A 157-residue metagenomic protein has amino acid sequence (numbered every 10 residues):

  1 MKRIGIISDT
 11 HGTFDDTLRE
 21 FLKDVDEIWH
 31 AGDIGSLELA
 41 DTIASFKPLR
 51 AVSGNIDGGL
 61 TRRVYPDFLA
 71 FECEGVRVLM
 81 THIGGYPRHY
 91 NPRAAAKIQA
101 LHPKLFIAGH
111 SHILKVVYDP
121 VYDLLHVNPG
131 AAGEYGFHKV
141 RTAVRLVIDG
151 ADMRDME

Functional and structural regions predicted by a protein language model:
M1-L49, D57-G75, K139-T142: N-terminal active-site segment of His-dependent metallophosphoesterases
K2, C73-E74, L101-H102, V127-E157: Binuclear metal-dependent phosphoesterase catalytic core
I6-S8, E27-D33, R50-N55, L79-H82 (+2 more regions): Active-site neighborhood of phospho(di)ester-bond hydrolases with catalytic His/Asp-centered motifs
G12-D16, I34-L39, I56-T61, G85-Y90 (+2 more regions): Active-site environment of divalent metal-dependent phosphoester hydrolases
F21, E72, I98, V117-D119 (+1 more regions): Solvent-exposed alpha-helices and their adjacent loops that cap or buttress functional pockets in soluble metabolic
I43-S45, I98-L101, V121: Short, conserved loop/helix-junction motifs that constitute active-site signature segments in enzyme catalytic cores
D57-H102, E134-Y135: Active-site-proximal segments of metal-dependent phosphoesterases and phosphodiesterases across multiple
L69-A70, K115-Y118, T142-L146: Short beta-strand scaffold segments in enzyme catalytic cores
